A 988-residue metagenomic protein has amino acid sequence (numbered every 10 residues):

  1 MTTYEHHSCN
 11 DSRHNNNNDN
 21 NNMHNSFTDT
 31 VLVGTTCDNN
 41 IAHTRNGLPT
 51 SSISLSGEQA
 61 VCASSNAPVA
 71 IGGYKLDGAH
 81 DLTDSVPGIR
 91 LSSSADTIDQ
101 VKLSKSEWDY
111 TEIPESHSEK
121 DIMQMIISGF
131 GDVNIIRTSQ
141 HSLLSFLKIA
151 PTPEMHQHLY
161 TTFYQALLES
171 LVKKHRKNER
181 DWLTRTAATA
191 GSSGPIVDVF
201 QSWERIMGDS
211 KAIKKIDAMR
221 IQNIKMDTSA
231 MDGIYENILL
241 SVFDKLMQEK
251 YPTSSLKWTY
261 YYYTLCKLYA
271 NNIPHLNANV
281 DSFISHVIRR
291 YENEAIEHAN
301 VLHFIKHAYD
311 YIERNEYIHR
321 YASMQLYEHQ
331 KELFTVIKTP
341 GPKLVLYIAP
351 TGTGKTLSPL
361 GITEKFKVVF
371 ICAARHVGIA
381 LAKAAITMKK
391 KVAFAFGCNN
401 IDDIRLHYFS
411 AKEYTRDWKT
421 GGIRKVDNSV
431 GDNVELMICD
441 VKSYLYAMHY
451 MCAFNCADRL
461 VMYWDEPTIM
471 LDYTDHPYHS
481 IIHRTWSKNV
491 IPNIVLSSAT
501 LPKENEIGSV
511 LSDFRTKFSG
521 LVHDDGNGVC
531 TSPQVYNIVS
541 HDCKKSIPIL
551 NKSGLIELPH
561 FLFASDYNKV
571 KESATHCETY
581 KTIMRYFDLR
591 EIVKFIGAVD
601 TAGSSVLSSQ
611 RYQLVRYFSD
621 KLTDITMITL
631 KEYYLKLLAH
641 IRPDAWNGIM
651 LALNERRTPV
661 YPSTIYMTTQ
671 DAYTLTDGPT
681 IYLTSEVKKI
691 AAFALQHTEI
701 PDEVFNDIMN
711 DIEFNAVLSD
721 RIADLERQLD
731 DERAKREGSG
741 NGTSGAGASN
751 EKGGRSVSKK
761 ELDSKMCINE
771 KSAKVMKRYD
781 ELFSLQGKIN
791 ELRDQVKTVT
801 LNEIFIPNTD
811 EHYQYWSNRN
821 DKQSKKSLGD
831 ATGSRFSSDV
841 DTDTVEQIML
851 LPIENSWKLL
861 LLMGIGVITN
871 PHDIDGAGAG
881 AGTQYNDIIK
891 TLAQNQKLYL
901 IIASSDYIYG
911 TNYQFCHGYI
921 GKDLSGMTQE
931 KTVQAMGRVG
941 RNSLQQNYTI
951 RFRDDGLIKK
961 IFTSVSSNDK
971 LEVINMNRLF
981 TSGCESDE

Functional and structural regions predicted by a protein language model:
T2-R13, S26-G34, G47, S54-E58 (+2 more regions): N-terminal helicase ATP-binding lobe
N16-N21: Long, low-complexity Q/N-rich tracts
D38-N39: Disordered low-complexity repeat/linker domains
